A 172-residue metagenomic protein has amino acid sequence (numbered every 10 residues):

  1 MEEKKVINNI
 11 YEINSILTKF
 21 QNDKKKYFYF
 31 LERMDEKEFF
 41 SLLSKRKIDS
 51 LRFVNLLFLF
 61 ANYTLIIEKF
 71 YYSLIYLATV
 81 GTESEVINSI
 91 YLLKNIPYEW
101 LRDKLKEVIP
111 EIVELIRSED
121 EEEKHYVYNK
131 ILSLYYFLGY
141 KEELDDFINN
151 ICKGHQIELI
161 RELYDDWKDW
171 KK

Functional and structural regions predicted by a protein language model:
M1-V80, N88: Long, contiguous N-terminal structural blocks used for assembly/anchoring
E2, G81, E85, K104 (+3 more regions): Short, well-structured alpha-helical patches and their helix-loop capping segments that border functional surfaces
E2-E3, N8-Y11, E142-K172: Eukaryotic acidic, Ser/Thr-rich intrinsically disordered low-complexity regions
I16-F30, D49-Y63, S84-E99, H125-Y136 (+1 more regions): Amphipathic alpha-helical elements of HEAT/ARM-like alpha-solenoid repeat scaffolds that form extended
Q21, D35, K47, V113-D120 (+2 more regions): Generic secondary-structure transition motif, activating predominantly at the C-termini of alpha-helices
R33-L42, L65-L77, E99-R117, K141-N150 (+1 more regions): Amphipathic alpha-helical scaffolding segments comprising HEAT/armadillo-like alpha-solenoid repeats
S44-I48, T79-S84, S118-Y126, I151-E158: Short coil turns that connect the paired helices of HEAT/ARM alpha-solenoid repeats
E107, L132-Y135, N150-G154: Extracytoplasmic electrostatic interaction patches
